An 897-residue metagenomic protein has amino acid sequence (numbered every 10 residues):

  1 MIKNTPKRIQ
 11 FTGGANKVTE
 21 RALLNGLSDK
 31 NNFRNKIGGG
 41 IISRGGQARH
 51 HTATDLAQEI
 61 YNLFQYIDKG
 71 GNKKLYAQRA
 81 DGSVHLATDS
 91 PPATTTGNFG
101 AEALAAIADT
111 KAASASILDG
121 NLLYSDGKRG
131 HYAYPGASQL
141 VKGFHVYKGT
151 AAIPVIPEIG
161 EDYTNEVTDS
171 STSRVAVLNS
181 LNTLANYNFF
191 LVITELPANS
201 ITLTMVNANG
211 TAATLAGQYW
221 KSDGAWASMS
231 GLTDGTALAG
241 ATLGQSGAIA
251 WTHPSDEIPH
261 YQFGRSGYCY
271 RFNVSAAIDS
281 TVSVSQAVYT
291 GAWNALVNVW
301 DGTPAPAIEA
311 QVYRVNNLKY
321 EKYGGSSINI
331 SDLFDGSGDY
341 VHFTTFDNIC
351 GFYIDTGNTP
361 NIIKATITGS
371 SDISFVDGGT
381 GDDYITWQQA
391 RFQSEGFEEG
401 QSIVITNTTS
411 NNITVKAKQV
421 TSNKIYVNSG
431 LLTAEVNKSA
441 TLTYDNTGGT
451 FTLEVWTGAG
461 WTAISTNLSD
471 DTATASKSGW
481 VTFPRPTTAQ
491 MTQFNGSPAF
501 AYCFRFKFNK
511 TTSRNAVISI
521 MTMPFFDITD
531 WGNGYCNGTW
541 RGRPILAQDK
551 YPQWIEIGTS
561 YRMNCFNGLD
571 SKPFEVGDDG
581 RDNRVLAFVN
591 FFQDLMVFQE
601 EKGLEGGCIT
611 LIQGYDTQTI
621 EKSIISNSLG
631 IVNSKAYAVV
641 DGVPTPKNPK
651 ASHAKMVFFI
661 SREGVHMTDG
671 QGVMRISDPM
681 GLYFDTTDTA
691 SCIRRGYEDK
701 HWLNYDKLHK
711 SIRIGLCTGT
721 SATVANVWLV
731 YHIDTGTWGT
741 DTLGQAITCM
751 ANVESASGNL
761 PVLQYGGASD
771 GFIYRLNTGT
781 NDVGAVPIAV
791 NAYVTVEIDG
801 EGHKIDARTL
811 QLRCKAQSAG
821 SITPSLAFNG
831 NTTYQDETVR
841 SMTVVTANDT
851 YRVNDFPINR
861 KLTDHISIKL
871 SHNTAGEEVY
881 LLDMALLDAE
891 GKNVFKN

Functional and structural regions predicted by a protein language model:
M1-G97, H131, Q139, D162-N165 (+6 more regions): N-terminal beta-propeller domains
M1-P92, G97-F99, A105-N121, D347-I349 (+5 more regions): Beta-sheet repeat architectures centered on beta-propellers
A103-D109, K221-G267, F272-E309, Y313 (+4 more regions): Small/polar beta-strand repeat architecture
A112-S138: Hydrophobic or amphipathic alpha-helical targeting/insertion segments
S138-P197, V299-E435: Autoprocessing Asn-cyclization modules and mimics
Q139-A151, V274-I308, D445, F508-N533 (+3 more regions): Exposed low-complexity, polar/acidic, P/S/T/G-rich flexible segments that act as propeptides, protease-susceptible
E195-N209, G217, D347-T368, T447 (+3 more regions): A short beta-strand element within beta-rich, extracytoplasmic domains of secreted/secretory-pathway proteins
N567-D579, I625, M680-R695: Surface-exposed loop and turn segments in beta-propeller and other repeat-based domains that flank or scaffold
